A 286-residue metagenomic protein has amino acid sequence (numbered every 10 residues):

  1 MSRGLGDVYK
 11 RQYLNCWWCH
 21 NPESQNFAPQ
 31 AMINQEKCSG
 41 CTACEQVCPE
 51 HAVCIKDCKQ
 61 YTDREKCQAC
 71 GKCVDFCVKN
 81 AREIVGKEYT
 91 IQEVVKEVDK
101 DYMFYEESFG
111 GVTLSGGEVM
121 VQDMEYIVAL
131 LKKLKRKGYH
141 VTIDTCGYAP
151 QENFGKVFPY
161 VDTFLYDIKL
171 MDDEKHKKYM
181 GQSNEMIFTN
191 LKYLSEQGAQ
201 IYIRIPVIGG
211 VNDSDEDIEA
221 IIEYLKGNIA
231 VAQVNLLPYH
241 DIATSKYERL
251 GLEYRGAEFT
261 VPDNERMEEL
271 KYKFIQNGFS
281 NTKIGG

Functional and structural regions predicted by a protein language model:
M1-L5, Y9: Single conserved hydrophobic/aromatic residue that forms the stacking wall/gate of nucleotide- or nucleobase-binding
G6, Y13, Q35-E45, R64-V74: Residues immediately within or flanking Cys/His clusters that coordinate Zn2+ in small zinc-binding modules
N15, S24-E36: Active-site cofactor/substrate anionic-group-binding motifs, chiefly glycine- and Lys/Arg-rich phosphate-binding loops
W17-S24, A43-T62, K72-K87: Iron-sulfur cluster-binding cysteine motifs and their immediate structural context in ferredoxin-like electron-transfer
S24, I33, K177-S183, G251-F259: Short glycine-enriched, charge-decorated loop/helix-capping segments at active-site entrances that position
Q92-R249: Conserved AdoMet/S-adenosylmethionine-binding subsite of the radical SAM
E223-K226, A232, E248-K273: A structural motif corresponding to the C-terminal lobe/cap of the Radical SAM core domain
M267-G286: A cross-taxonomic marker for long C-terminal extensions/tails that follow the last structured domain
